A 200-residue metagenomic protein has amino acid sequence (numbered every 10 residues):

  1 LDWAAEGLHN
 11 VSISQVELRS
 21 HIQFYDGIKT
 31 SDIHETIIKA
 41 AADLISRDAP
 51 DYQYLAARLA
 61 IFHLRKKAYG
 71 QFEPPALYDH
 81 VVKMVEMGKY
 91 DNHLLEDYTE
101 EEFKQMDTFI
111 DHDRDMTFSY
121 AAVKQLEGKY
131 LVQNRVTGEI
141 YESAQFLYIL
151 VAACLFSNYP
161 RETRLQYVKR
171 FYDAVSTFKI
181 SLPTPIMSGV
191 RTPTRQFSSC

Functional and structural regions predicted by a protein language model:
L1-C200: Extended catalytic cores of very large enzyme megasubunits
